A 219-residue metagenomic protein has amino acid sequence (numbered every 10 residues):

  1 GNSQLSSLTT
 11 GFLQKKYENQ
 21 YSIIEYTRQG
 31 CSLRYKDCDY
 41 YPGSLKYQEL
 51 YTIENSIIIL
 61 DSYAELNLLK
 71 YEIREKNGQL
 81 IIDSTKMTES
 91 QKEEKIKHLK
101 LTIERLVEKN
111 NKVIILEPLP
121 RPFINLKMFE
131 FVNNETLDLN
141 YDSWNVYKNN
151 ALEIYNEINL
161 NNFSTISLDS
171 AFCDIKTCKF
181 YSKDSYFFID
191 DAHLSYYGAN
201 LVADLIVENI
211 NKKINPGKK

Functional and structural regions predicted by a protein language model:
G1-K219: Extracellular glycan-modifying ectodomains
